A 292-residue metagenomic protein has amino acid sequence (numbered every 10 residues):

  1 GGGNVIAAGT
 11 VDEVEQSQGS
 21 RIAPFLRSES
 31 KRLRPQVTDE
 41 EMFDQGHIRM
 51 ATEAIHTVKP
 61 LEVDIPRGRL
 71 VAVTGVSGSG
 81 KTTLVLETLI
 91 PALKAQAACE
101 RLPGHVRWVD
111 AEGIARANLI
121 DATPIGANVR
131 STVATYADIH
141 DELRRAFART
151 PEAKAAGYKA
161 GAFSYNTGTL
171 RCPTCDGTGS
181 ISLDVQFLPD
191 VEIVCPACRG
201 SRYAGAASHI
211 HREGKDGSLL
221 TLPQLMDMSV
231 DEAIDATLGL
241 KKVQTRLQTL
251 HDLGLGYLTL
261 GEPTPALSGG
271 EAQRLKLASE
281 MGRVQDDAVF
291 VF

Functional and structural regions predicted by a protein language model:
G1-F292: Conserved phosphate-binding elements of NTP-dependent enzyme cores
